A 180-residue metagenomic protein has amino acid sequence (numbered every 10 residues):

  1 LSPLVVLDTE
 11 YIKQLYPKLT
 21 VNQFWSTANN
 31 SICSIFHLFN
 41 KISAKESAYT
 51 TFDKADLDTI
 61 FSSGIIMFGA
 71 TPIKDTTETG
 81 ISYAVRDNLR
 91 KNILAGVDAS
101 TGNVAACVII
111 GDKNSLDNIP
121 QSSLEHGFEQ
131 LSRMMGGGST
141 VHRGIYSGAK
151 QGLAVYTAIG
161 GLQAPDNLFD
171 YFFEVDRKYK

Functional and structural regions predicted by a protein language model:
L1-K180: Tubulin/FtsZ superfamily GTPase core signature
